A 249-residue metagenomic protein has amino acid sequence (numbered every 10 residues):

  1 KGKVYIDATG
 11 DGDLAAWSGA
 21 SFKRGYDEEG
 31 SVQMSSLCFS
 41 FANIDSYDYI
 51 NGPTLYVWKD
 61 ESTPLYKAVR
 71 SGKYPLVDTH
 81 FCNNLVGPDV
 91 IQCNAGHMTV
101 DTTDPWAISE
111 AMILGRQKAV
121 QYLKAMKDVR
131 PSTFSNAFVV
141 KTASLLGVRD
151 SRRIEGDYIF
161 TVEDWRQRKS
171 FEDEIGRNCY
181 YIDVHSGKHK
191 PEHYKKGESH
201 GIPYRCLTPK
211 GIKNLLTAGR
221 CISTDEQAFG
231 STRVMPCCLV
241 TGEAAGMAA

Functional and structural regions predicted by a protein language model:
G2-V4, A8-A248: Flavin (FAD/FMN)-binding glycine-rich loop and adjacent Rossmann-like elements that form
